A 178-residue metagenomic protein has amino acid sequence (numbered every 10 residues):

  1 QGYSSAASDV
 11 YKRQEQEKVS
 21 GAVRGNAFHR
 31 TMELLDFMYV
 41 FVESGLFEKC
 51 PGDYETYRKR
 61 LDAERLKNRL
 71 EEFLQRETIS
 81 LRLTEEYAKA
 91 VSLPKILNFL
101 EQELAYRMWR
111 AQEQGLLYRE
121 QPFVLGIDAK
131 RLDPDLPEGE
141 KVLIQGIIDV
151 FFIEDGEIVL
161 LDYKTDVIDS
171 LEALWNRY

Functional and structural regions predicted by a protein language model:
Q1-A7, Y11: Single conserved hydrophobic/aromatic residue that forms the stacking wall/gate of nucleotide- or nucleobase-binding
Y3, G115, V142-I144: Residue-level preference for beta-strand/loop junctions
D9-E15, Y54, I144-F151: Phosphate-binding glycine-rich loops and adjacent basic patches that engage nucleotide phosphates, nucleic-acid
K12-P137: A non-catalytic, helix-rich entry segment at domain boundaries
D128-Y178: Mg2+/Mn2+-dependent nuclease catalytic core
